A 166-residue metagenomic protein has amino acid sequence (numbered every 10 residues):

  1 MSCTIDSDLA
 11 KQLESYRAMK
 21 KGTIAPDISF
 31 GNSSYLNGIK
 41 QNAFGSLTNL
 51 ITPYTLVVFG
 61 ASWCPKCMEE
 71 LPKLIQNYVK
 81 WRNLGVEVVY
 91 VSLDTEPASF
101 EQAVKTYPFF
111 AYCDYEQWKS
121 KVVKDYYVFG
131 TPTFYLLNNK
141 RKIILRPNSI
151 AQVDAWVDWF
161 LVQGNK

Functional and structural regions predicted by a protein language model:
M1-D27, K166: N-terminal targeting signals for export/organelle localization
I28-T55: A short beta-strand-turn-helix
G45-T48, G60-K66, V91-L93, C113-D114 (+1 more regions): Short, contiguous acidic/charged loop-to-helix segments that flank catalytic cores in large enzymes
T52-T55, F59-W63, G130: Short pre-active-site segment immediately N-terminal to redox-active cysteine/selenocysteine motifs in thiol-based
F59-Q76, K80: Conserved redox-active cysteine motifs that mediate thiol-disulfide chemistry, especially di-cysteine Cys-X(1-2)-Cys
K80-K119, V128-T131: Conserved segment of the thioredoxin-like fold in thiol-based oxidoreductases
W118-L161: Thiol/disulfide oxidoreductase modules built on the thioredoxin-like
